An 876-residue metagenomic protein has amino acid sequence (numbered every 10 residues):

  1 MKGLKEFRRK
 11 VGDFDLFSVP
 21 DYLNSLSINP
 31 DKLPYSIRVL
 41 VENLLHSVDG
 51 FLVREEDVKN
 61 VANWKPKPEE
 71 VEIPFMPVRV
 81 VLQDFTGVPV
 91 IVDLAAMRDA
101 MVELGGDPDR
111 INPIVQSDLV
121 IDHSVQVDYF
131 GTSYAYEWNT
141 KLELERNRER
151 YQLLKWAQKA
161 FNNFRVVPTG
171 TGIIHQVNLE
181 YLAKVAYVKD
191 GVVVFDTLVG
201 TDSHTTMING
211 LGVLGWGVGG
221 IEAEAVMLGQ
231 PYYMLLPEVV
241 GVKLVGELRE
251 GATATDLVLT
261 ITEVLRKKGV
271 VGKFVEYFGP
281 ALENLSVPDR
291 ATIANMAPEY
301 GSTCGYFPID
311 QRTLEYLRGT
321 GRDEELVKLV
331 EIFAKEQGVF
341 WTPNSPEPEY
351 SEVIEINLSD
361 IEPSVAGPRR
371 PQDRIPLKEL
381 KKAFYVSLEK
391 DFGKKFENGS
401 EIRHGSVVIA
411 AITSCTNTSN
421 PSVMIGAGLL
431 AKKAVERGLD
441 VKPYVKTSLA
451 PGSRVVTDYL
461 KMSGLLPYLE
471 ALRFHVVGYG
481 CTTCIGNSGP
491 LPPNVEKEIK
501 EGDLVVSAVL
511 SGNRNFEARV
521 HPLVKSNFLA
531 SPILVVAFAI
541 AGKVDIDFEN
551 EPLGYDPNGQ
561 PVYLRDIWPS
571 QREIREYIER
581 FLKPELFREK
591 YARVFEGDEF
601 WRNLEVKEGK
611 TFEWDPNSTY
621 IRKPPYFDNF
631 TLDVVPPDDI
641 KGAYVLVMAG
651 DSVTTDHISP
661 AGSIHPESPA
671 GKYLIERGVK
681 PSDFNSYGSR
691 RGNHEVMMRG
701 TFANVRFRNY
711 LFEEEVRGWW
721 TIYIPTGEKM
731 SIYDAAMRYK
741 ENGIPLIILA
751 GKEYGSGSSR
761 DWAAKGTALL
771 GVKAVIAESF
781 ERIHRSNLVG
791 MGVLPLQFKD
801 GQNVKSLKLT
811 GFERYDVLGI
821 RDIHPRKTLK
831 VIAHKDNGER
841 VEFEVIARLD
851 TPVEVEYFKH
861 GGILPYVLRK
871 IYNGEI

Functional and structural regions predicted by a protein language model:
M1-L142, L285-N295, E299-E324, P616-S659 (+1 more regions): N-terminal amphipathic, basic-rich helices that act as targeting or association modules
D49-L244, D256-L259, P363-A366, L380-K381 (+11 more regions): Long, structured ligand/cofactor-binding scaffold of large enzymes
M76, L94-E149, Y277, L282-F392 (+5 more regions): Terminal amphipathic helices with adjacent charged low-complexity linkers/tails
K189-A334, I425-A431, V435-P443, H475-K590 (+2 more regions): Mobile "lid/hinge" segments at catalytic clefts and subdomain interfaces of large enzymes
F274, F278-L285, N513, A736-F780: Extracellular/luminal Protease-associated
D556-I574, F581, R785-Y857, E875: Acidic, glycine-rich flexible loop/linker segments
P681-H694, M698-K729, M737-E741, L796 (+1 more regions): NTP/phosphate- and nucleic-acid-binding module
